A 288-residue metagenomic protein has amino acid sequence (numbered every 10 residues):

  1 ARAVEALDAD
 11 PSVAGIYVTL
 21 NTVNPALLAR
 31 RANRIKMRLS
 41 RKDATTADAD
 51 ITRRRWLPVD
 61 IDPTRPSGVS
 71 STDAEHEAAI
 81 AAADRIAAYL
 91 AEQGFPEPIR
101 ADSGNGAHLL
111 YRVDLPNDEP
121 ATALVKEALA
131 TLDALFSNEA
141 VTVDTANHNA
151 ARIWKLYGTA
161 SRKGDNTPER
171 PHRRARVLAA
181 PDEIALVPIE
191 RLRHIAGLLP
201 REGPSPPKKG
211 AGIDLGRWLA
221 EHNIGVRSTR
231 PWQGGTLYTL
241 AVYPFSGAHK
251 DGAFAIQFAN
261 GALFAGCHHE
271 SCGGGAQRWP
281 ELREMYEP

Functional and structural regions predicted by a protein language model:
A1-N105, R112-T131, L198-E202: Signature for HUH/AEP ssDNA processing cores
G68-L90, V113-V141, R162-V187, P280-E287: Helical (often loop-to-helix) elements that flank the catalytic cores of nucleotide-handling enzymes
E97-N105, D144-N149, Q233, I256-Q257: Short beta-strand
P168-I213: Long, charge-rich alpha-helical interaction segments
S228-Y238, I256-G261: Short, flexible, mixed-charge glycine/proline-rich loop motifs that serve as phosphate/nucleic-acid-contacting
L240-Y243, C267: Short cysteine-rich clusters marking metal-coordination/redox-active sites
S246-Q257: Short recognition patches in nucleic-acid-associated and regulatory proteins
Q257-P288: Short, small/acidic-rich helices and loops at N termini and domain boundaries of DNA replication/processing enzymes
